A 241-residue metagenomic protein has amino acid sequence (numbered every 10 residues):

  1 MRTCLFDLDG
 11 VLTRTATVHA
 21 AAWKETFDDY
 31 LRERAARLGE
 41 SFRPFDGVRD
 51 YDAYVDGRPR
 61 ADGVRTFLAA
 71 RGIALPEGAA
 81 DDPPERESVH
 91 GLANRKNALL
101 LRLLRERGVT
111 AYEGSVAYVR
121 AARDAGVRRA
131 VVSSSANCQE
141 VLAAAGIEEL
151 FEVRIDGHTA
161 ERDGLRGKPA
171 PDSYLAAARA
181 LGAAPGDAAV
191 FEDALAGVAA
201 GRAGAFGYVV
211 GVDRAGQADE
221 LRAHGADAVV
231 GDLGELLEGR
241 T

Functional and structural regions predicted by a protein language model:
M1-E113: N-terminal helical cap/lid subdomain that shapes the substrate entry/recognition surface in HAD-like hydrolases
M1-T3, R120, Q139-T241: Asp-based, Mg2+/Mn2+-dependent phosphohydrolase catalytic module
R14-T15, A130-S134, E192, D213: Small/polar loops that bind or transfer phosphate-bearing groups
A21, D62, A136, P171-D172: A generic alpha-helix surface/boundary motif
W23, S115-A145, G201: Substrate-recognition element of Asp-dependent hydrolases with the DxDx(T/V) motif
L104-T110, V132, R166, G207: Short, flexible loop segments at the rims of nucleotide/cofactor-binding pockets, characterized by
E106, A125-G126, H224: Structured helix-beta-strand junction loops
